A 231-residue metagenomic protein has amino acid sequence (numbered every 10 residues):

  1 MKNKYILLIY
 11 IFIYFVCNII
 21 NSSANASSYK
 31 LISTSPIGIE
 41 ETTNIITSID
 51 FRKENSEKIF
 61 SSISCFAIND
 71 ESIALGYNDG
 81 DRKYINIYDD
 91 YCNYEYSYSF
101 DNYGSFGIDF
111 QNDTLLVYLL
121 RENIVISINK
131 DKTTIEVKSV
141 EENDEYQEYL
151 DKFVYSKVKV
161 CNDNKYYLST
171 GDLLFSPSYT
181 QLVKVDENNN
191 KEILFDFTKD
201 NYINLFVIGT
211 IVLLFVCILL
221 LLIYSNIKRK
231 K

Functional and structural regions predicted by a protein language model:
M1-K2: N-terminal secretory signal peptides that target proteins for export/translocation
L7-Y10, Y14-K231: Eukaryotic scaffold repeat domains enriched in small/polar residues
